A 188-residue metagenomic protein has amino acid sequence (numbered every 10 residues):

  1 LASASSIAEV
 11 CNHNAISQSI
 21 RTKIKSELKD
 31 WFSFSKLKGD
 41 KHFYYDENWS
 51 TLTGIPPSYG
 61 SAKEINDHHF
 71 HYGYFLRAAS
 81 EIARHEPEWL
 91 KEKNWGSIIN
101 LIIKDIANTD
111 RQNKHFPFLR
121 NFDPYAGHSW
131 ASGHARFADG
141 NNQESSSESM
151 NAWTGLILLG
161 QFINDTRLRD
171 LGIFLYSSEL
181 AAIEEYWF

Functional and structural regions predicted by a protein language model:
L1-A4, E27, H71, A78 (+4 more regions): Alpha-helical packing segments of well-folded alpha/beta enzyme cores
L1-I16, Y74-L90, G140, S149-T166: Well-ordered alpha-helical scaffold segments within catalytic/enzyme domains
S3, A15-S26, Y44, K63 (+4 more regions): Residues within HEAT/ARM-like alpha-solenoid scaffolds
I20-P56, W95-G133, G172-F188: Long, well-ordered core segments of solenoidal/helical folds
K38-D40, Y44-E47, I55, A62-N66 (+4 more regions): Charged, long alpha-helical assembly modules
P57-Y72, A135-S149: Solvent-exposed loop and edge beta-strand segments that line ligand/cofactor-binding and catalytic clefts
F70, Y74-R77, I82-E86, G96 (+5 more regions): Broad hydrophobic/π-residue packing in well-ordered secondary structure
A138-F188: Long, repeat-rich segments with strong aromatic
